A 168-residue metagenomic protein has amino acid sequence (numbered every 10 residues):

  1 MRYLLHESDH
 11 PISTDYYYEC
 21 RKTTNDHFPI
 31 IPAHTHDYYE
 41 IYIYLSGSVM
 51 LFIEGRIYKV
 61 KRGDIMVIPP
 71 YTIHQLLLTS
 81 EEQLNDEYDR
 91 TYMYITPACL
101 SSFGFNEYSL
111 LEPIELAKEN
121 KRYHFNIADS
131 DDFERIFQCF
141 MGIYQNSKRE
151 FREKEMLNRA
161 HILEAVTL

Functional and structural regions predicted by a protein language model:
M1-I65, S109-L110, K121-Y123: Generic protein-terminus/edge-of-domain signal
R2-E19, I73-Q145: A hydrophobic/aromatic-rich effector-binding and dimerization subdomain of bacterial HTH-type transcriptional regulators
V60-T79: Conserved metal-binding segment of the jelly-roll/cupin
A128-L168: An amphipathic alpha-helical interaction segment
